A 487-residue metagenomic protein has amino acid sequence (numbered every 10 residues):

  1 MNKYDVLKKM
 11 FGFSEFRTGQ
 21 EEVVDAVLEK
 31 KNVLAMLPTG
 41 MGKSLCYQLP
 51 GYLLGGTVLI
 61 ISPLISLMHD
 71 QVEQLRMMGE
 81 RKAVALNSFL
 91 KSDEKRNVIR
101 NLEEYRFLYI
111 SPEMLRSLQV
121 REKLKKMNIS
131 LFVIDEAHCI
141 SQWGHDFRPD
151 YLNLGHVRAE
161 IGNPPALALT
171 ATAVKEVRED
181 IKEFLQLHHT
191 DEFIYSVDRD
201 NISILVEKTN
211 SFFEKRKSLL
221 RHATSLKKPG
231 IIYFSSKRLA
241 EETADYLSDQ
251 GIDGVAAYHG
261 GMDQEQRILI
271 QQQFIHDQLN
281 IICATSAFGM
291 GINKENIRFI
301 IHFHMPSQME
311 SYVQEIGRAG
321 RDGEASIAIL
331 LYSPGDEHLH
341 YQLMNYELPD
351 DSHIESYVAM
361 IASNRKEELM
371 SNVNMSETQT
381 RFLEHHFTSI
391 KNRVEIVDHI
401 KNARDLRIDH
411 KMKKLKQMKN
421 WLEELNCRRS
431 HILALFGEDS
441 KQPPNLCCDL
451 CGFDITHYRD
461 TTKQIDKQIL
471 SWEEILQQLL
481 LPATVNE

Functional and structural regions predicted by a protein language model:
N2-T18, E22-C46, P50-G56, I61 (+3 more regions): Helicase motor core with emphasis on the C-terminal RecA-like subdomain
K227-G230, Q250-A256, Q272-L279, A284 (+2 more regions): C-terminal helicase lobe
